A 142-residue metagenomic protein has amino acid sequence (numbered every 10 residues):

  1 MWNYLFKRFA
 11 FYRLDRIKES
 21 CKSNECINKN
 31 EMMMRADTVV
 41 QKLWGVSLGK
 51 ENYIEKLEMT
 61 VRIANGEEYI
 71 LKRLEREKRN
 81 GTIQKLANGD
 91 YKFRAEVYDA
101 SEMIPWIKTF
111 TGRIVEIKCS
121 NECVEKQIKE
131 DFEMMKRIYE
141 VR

Functional and structural regions predicted by a protein language model:
M1-E51, E55-M59: Core beta-strand-centered patch of the WYL/Sm-like small regulatory domain
Q41-R142: Polybasic (Lys/Arg-rich)
